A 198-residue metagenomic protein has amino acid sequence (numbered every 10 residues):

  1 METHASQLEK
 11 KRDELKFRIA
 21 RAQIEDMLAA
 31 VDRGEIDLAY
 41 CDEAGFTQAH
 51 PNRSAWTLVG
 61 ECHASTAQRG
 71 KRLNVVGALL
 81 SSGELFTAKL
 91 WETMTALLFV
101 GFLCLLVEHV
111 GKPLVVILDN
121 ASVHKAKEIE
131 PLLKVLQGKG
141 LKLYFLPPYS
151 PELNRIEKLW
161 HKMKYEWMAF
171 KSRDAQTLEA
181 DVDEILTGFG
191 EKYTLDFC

Functional and structural regions predicted by a protein language model:
M1-C198: Short functional hotspots at interaction and active-site rims
